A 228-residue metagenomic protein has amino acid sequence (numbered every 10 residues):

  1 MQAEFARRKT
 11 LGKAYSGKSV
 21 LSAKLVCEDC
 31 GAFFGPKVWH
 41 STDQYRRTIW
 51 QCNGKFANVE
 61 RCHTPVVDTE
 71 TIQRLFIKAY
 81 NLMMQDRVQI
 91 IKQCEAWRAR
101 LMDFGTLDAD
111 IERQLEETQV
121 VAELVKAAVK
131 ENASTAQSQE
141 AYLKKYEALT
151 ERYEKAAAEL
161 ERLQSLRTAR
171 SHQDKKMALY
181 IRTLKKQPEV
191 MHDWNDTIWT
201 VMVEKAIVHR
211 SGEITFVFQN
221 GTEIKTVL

Functional and structural regions predicted by a protein language model:
M1-L228: Amphipathic alpha-helical coiled-coil/heptad-repeat segments
